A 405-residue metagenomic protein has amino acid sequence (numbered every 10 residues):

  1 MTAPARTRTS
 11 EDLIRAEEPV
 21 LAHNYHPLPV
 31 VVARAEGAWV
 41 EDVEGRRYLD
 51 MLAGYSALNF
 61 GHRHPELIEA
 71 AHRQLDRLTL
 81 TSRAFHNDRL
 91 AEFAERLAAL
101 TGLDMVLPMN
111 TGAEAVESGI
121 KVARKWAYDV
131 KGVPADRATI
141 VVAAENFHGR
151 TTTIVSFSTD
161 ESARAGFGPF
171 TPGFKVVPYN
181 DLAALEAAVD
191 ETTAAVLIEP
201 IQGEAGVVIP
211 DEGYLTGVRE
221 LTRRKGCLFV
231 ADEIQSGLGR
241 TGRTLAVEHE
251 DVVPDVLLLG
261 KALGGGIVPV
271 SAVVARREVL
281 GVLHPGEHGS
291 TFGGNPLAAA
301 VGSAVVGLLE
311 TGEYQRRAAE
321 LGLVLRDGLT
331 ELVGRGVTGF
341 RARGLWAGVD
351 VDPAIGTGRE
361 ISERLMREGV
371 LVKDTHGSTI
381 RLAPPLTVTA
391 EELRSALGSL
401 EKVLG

Functional and structural regions predicted by a protein language model:
M1-G405: Conserved N-terminal phosphate-binding loop of PLP-dependent enzymes in the Aspartate aminotransferase
